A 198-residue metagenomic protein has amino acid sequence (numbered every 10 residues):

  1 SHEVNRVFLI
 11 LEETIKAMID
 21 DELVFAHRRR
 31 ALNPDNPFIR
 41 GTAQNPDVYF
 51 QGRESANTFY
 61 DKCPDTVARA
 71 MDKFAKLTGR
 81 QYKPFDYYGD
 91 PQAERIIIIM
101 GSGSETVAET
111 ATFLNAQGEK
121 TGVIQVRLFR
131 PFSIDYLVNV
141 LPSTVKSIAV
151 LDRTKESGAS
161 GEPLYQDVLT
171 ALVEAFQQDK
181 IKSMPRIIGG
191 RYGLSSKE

Functional and structural regions predicted by a protein language model:
S1, I97, Q125, S147-I148: Buried hydrophobic positions in well-ordered alpha/beta secondary-structure cores of metabolic enzymes
S1-Y87: Conformationally flexible catalytic loops at phosphate/diphosphate-handling active centers
H2-I10, A108-T110, D135-Y136, A159-P163 (+1 more regions): Short acidic, glycine/serine/threonine-rich loops at helix termini
T66-Y82, I99-V107, V126-I134: A general structural motif
P91-E119, F132-N139: Redox- and metal-dependent alpha/beta enzyme cores, enriched for Fe-S-associated oxidoreductases and cofactor-handling
F113-G122, S143-T144, E174-M184: Secondary-structure transition/capping motifs at alpha-helix termini and the adjoining loop/turn into the next element
I124-P131, G189-G193: Short beta->alpha junction loops
S147-E198: Peripheral docking tails and interdomain loops at the edges of cofactor- or intermediate-handling domains
